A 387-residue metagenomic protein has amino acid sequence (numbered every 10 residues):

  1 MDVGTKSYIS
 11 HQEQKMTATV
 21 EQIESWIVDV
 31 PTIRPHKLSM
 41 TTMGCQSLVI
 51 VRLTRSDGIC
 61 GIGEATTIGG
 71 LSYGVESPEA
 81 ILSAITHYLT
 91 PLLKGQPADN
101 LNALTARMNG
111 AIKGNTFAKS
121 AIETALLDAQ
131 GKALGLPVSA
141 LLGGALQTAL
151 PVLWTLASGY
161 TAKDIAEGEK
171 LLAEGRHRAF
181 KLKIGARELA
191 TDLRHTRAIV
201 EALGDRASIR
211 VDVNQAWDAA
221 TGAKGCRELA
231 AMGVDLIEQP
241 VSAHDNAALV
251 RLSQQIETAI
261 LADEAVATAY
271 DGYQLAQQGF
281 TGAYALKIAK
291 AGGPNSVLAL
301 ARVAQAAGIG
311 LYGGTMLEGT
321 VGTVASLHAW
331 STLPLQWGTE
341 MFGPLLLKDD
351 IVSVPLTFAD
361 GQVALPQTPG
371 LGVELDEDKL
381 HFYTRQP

Functional and structural regions predicted by a protein language model:
K6-I209, N214-A216, A220-A223, R227-A231 (+3 more regions): N-terminal capping/lid subdomain adjacent to the active-site entrance of alpha/beta enzymes
S7-I9, S242, Q336: Intrinsically disordered, low-complexity segments enriched in proline/serine/threonine
V152-L156, R178-L182, A207-V213, I237 (+4 more regions): Hydrophobic faces of well-ordered beta-strands that scaffold small-molecule active sites in alpha/beta enzyme cores
S158, I184-E188, Q215-W217, V241-A243 (+3 more regions): Active-site-proximal loop/turn and secondary-structure-junction residues that shape catalytic pockets, frequently
R227, G233, H244-L261, V266-Q362 (+1 more regions): Shared catalytic-loop signature of beta/alpha-barrel
